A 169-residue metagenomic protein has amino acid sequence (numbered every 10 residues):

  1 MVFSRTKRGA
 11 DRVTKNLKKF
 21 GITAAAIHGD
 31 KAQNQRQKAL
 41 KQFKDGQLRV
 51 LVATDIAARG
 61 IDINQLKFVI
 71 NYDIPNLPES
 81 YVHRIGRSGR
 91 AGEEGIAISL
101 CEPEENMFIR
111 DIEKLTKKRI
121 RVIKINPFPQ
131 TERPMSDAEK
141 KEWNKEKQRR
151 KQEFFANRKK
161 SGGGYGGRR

Functional and structural regions predicted by a protein language model:
M1-P134: Conserved helicase RecA-like core
N16, D45, L115, R119-R169: Basic Arg/Gly/Lys-rich low-complexity intrinsically disordered segments
